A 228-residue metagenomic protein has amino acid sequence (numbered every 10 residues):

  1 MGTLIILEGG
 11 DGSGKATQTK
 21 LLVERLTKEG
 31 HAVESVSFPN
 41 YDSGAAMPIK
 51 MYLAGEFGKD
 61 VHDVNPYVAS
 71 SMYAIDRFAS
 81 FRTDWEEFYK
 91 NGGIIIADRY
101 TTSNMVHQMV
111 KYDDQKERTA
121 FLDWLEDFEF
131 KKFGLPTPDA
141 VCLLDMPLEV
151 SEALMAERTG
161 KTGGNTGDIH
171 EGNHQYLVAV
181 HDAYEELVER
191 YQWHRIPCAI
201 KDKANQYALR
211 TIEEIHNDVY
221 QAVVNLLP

Functional and structural regions predicted by a protein language model:
M1-T3: Extreme N-terminal, non-catalytic leader segments that precede Walker-type/kinase nucleotide-binding cores
I5-L7: Hydrophobic anchor at the beta1->P-loop junction of P-loop NTPases
G10: P-loop (Walker A) phosphate-binding loop of NTP-binding proteins
K15: Conserved lysine of the Walker
Q18: Hydrophobic positions on the alpha1 helix immediately C-terminal to the Walker A/P-loop
V23, E149-P228: NTP-dependent small-molecule kinase module
E29-F133, A208: ATP-dependent small-molecule kinase phosphotransfer cores that center on conserved nucleotide phosphate-binding segments
T102-D182: A glycine- and Lys/Arg-enriched "phosphate-lid" helix/loop adjacent to the NTP-binding pocket of small-molecule kinases
